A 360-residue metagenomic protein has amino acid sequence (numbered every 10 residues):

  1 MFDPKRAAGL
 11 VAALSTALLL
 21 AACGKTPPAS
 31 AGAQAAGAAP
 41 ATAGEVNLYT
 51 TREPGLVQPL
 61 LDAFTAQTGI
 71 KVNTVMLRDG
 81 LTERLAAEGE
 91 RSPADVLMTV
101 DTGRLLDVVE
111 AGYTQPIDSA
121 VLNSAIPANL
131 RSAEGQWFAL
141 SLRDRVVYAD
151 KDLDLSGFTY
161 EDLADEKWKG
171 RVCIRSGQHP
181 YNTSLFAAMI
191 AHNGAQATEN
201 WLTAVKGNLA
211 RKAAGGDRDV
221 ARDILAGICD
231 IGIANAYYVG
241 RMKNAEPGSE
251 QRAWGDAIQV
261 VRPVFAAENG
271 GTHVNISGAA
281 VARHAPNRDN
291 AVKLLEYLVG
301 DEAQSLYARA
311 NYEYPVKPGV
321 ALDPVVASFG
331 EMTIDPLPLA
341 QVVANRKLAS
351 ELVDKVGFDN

Functional and structural regions predicted by a protein language model:
L19-A22: C-terminal motif of bacterial Sec signal peptides marking the signal peptidase cleavage site
G24-K25, A31-D107: Early extracytoplasmic/lumenal segment of secretory-pathway proteins
Y49-R52, A133-E134, A149-K151, K169-N193 (+2 more regions): Short beta-strand->loop
S92-L97, Q115-V146, E161, R171-I174: A structural signal for short loop-to-beta-strand junctions that line the ligand-binding cleft of periplasmic/secreted
V146-L153, V274-N287, L306-A310: A bilobed periplasmic-binding-protein/Venus flytrap-type ligand-binding module shared by bacterial periplasmic
R171-Q178, Y297-P318: Periplasmic-binding protein-like
A188, H192-P263: Ligand-binding pocket segment of bilobal, Venus flytrap-like solute-binding proteins
P324-N360: Extracellular/periplasmic bilobal clamshell ligand-binding domains
